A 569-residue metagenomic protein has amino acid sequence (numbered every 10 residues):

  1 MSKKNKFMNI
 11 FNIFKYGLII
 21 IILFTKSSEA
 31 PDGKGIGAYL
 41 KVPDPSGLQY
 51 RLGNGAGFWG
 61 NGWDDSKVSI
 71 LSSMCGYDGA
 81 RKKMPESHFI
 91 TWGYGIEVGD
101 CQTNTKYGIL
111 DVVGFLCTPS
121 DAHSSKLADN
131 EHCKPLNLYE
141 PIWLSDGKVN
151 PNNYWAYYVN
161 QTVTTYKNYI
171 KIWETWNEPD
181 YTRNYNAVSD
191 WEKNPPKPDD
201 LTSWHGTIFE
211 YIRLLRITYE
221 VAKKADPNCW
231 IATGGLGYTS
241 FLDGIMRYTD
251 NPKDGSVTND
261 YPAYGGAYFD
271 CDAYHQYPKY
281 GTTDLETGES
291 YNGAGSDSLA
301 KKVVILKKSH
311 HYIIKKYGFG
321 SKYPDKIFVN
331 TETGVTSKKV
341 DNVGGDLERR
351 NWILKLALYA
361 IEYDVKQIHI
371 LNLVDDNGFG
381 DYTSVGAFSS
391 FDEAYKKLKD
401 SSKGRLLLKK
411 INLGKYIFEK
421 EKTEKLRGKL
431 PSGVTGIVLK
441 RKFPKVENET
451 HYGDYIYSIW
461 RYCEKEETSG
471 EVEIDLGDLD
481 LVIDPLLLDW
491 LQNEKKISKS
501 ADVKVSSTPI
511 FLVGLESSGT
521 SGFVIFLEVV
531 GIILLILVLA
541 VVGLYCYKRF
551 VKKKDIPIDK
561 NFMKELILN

Functional and structural regions predicted by a protein language model:
A30-P85: Boundary/entry segment of secreted carbohydrate-active catalytic domains
G33-A38, Y359-G470: Aromatic- and carboxylate-lined catalytic core of secreted/periplasmic carbohydrate-active enzymes
S72-D250, V257-F269, A273-G288: Substrate-binding cleft and catalytic face of glycoside hydrolase catalytic domains, especially the flexible beta-alpha
E97-C101, P262, A273-V340, I361-E362 (+1 more regions): Glycoside hydrolase catalytic-domain groove-lining segments
T233-A273, G320-D325, V329, T333-W352 (+2 more regions): Substrate-binding cleft/loops of secretory-pathway carbohydrate-active enzymes
K445-S521, I533: C-terminal beta-sandwich/jelly-roll accessory domains of carbohydrate-active enzymes
L534-F550: Single-pass type I membrane-protein transmembrane alpha-helix
K552-N569: Cytoplasmic C-terminal tails of single-pass
